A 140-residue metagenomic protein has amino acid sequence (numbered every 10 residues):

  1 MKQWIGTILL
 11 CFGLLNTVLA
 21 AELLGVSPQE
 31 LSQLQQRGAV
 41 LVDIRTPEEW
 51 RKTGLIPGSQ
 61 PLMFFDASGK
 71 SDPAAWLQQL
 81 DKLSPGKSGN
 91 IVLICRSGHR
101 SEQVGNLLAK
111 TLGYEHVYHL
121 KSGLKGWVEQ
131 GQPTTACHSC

Functional and structural regions predicted by a protein language model:
K2-I5, V18-A39, P47-N90, H99-C140: Rhodanese-like catalytic fold shared by cysteine-dependent sulfurtransferases and DSP/PTP-type phosphatases
W4-L14: Sec-dependent N-terminal signal peptides
I94-C95: Short, surface-exposed ligand- or partner-binding patches at beta-edge/loop junctions that are enriched in aromatics
